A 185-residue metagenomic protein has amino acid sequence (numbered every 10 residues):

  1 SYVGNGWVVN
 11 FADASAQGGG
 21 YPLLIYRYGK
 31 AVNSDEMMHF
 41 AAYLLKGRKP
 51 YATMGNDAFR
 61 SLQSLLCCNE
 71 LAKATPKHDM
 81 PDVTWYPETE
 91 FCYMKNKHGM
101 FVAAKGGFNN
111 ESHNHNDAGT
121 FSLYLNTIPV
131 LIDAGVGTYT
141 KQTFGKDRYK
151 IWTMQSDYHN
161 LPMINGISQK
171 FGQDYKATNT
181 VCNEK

Functional and structural regions predicted by a protein language model:
S1-V130, N183: Carbohydrate-active enzyme catalytic cores, enriched for enzymes that act on polyanionic acidic polysaccharides
F101-E184: Catalytic core of carbohydrate-active enzymes
